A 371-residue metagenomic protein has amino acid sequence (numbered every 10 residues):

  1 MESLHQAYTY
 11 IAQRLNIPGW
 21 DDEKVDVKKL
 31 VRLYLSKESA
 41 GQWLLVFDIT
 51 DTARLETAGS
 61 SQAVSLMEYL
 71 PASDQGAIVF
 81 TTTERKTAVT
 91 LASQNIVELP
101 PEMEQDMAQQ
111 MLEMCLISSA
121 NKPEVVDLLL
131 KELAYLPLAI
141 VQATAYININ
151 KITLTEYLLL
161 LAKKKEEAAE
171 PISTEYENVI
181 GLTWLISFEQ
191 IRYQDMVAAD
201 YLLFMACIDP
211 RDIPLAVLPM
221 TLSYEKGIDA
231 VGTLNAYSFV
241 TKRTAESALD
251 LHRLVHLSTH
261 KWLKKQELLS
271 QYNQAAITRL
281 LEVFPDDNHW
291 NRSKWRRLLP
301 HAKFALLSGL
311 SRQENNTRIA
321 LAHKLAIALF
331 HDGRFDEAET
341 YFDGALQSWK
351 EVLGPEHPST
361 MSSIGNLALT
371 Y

Functional and structural regions predicted by a protein language model:
M1-Q347: Aliphatic-rich helical/repeat scaffold segments used for oligomerization and domain docking
Y69-A72, T360, Y371: A general secondary-structure boundary signal
I140, M361-I364: Canonical tetratricopeptide repeat
A320, S359-S362, L369: Residue register of alpha-helical TPR repeats
